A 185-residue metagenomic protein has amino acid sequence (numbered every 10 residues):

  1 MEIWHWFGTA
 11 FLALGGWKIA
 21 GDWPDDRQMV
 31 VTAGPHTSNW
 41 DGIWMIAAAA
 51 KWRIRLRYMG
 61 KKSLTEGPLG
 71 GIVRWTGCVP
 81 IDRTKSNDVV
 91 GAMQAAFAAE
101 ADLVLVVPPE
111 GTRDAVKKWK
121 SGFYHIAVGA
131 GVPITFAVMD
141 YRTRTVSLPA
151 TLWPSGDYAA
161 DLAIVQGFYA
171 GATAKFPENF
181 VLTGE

Functional and structural regions predicted by a protein language model:
M1-E2, S38-N39, S63, V116-K117: Short alpha-helix boundary/capping motifs
I3, F7, F11-L14, P24 (+1 more regions): Non-catalytic C-terminal accessory region of glycerolipid acyltransferases and related lyso-lipid remodeling enzymes
G16, R53-R55, W75-G77, D102 (+1 more regions): A generic structural signal for alpha->beta connector loops
W17-G21: Short secondary-structure junctions
D22-K85, Y141, A150: Catalytic core of membrane glycerolipid acyltransferases/transacylases, capturing the structured, soluble-facing
